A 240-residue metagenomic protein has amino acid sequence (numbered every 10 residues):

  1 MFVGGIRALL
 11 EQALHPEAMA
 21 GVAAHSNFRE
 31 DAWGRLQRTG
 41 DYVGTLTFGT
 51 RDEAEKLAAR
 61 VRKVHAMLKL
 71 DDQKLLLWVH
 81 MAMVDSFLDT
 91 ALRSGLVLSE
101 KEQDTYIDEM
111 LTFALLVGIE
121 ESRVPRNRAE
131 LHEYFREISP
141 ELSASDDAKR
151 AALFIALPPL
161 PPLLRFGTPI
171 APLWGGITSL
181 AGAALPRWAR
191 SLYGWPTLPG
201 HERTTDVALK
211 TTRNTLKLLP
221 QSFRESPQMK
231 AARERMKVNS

Functional and structural regions predicted by a protein language model:
M1-S240: Mature, function-bearing regions of proteins
